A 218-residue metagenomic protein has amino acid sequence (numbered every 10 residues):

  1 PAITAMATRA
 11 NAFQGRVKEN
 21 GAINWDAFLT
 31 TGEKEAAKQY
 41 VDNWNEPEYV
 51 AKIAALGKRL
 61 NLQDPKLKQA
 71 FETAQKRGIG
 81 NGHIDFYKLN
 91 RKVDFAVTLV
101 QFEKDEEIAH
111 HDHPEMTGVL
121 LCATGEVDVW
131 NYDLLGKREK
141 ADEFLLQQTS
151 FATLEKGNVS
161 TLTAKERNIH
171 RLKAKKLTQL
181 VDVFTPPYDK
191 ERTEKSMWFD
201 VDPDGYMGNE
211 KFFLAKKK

Functional and structural regions predicted by a protein language model:
P1-Q14: N-terminal export signals
G32-A74: Polybasic, low-complexity association/targeting segments
R77-K104: A short glycine-rich, His/Asp/Glu-containing loop-to-beta-strand
T98-H113, T153-K156, T163-R167: Conserved short histidine dyad/triad with adjacent acidic residue
I108-H111, V129-W130, L162, N168-A174 (+1 more regions): Short beta-strand His + acidic residue motifs that chelate non-heme Fe in jelly-roll/DSBH and cupin folds
E115-L135: Glycine- and acidic-residue-biased ligand/ion/polar-headgroup-sensing regions
L134-I169: Short acidic-glycine-tyrosine-enriched beta hairpin
I169, K173-K218: Double-stranded beta-helix
